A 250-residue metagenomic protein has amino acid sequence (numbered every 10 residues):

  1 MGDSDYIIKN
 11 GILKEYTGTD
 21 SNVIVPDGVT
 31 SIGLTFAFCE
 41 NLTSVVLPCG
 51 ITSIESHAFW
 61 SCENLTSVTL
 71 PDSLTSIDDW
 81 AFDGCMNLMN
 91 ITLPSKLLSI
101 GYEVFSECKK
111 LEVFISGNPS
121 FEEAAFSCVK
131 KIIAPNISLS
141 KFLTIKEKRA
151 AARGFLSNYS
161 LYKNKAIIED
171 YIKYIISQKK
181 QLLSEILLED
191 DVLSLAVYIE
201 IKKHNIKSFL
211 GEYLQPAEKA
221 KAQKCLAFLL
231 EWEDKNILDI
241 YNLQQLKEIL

Functional and structural regions predicted by a protein language model:
M1-N10, T17-S31, C39-S53, E63-S76 (+4 more regions): Structural signature of tandem-repeat unit edges
L34-T35, E55-W60, D78-A81, G101-V104: Consensus positions within tandem repeat domains that build extended binding/scaffold surfaces
A58, A81, V104, A125 (+2 more regions): Ankyrin-repeat helix-start
V192-I199, Q223-L230: Ankyrin repeat structural motif
I206-L214, I237-L243: Boundary/linker segments of alpha-helical solenoid repeat arrays
C225-L250: Charge-dense, extended regions
